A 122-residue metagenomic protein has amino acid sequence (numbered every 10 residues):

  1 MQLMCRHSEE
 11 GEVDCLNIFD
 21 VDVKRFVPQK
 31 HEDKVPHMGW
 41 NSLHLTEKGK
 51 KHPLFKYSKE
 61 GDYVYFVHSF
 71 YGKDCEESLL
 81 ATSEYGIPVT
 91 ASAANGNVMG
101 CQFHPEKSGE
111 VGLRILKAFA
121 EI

Functional and structural regions predicted by a protein language model:
M1-W40: Cysteine-nucleophile active-site neighborhood
R6-E9, S78-L79, R114: Short amphipathic alpha-helical segments
R6-S8, S69, S108: Short linear Ser/Thr-Pro motifs
C15, Y63, S92, I115-A118: Residue-level recognition of specific faces of alpha-helices
P36-G39, T90-S92, E110-I115: A short, polar/proline- and glycine-enriched secondary-structure boundary/capping micro-motif
S42-F103: Active-site oxyanion/phosphate-handling segment shared across diverse enzymes
F103-I122: Acyltransferase
